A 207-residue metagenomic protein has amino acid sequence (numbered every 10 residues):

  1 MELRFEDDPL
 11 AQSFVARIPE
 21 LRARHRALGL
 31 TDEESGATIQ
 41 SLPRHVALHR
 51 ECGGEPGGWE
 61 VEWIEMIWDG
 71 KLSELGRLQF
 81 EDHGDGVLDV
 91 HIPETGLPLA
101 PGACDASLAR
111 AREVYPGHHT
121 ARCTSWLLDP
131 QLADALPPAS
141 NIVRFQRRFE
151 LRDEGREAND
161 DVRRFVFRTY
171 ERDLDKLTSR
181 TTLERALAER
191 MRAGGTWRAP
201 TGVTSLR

Functional and structural regions predicted by a protein language model:
M1-L97, V114-T120, D134-R207: Non-catalytic substrate-recognition and accessory regions of acyl/acetyltransferase enzymes
L97-V114: Conserved acetyl-CoA-binding loop-helix of GNAT-fold acetyltransferases
G102, A133-D134: A short secondary-structure junction signal
A121-L132: Conserved beta-strand-loop-alpha-helix junction that forms the acyl-donor binding cleft
